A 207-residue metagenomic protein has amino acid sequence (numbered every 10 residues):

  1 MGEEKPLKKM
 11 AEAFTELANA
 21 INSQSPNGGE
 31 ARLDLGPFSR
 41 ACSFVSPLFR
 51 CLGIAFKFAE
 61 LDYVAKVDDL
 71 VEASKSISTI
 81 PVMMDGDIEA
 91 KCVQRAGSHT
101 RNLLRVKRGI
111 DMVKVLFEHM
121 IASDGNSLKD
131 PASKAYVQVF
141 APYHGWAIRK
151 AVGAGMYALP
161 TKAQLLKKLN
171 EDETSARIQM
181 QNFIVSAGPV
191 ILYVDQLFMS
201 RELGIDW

Functional and structural regions predicted by a protein language model:
M1-W207: Long, contiguous alpha-helical bundle segments
